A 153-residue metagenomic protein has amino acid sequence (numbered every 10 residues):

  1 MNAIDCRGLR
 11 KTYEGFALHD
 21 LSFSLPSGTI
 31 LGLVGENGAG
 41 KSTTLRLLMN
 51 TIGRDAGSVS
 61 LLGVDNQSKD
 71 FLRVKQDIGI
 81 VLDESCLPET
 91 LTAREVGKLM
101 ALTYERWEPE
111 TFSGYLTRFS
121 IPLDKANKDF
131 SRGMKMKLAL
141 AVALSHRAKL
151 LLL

Functional and structural regions predicted by a protein language model:
I4, L18-D20, K75: Conserved structural motif at the start of ABC-family nucleotide-binding domains
F16, L21-G32: Pre-Walker A (P-loop) beta-loop-beta motif of ABC nucleotide-binding domains
V34-E36: The feature captures the beta-strand-to-loop junction immediately N-terminal to the Walker
M49: Helix-to-loop junction immediately C-terminal to a conserved catalytic motif
G57-Q67, R73-V74: Conserved ABC transporter NBD signature motif
Q76, L82-L138: ABC-family P-loop ATPase nucleotide-binding domains
S145-K149: A short, proline-enriched helix->beta-strand linker immediately N-terminal to the Walker B motif in ABC-type P-loop
L151-L153: Catalytic Walker B motif of ABC-type/P-loop ATPase nucleotide-binding domains
